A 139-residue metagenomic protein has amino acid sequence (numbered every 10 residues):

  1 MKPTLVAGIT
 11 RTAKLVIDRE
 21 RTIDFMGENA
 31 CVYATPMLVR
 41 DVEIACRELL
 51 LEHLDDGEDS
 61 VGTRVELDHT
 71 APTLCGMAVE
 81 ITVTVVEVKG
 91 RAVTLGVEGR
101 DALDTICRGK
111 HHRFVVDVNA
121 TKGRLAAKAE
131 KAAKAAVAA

Functional and structural regions predicted by a protein language model:
M1-A34: Catalytic strand-loop segment that frames the active site of acyl-thioester-processing enzymes
V6-T12, M37, R64, A78-E80 (+2 more regions): Intrinsic-disorder/low-complexity, polar/charged segments enriched in Ser/Thr/Lys/Arg/Asp/Glu/Gln
R11-L15, V65-H69, V83, V97 (+1 more regions): A structural signal for short, well-ordered beta-strand segments
V32, P36, K134-V137: Proline-threonine-serine-rich low-complexity tracts
C46-E80: Hydrophobic beta-strand-centered segment that forms part of the acyl-chain substrate-binding groove
C75, V85-A139: HotDog/MaoC-like acyl-thioester-processing domains
